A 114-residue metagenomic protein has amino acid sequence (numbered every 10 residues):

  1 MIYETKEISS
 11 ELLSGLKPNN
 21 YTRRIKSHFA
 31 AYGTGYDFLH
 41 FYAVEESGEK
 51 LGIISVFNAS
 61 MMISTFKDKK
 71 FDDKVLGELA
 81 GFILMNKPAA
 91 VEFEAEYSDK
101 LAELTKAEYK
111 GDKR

Functional and structural regions predicted by a protein language model:
M1-K26, K113: Short amphipathic alpha-helix that is part of the acyltransferase structural core
L13-K17, K26, A30, G77-A80 (+1 more regions): Generic detector of well-ordered alpha-helical segments enriched in charged/polar residues, highlighting helical
S14, Y32-T34, S47, L51 (+1 more regions): Feature targets compositionally biased, intrinsically disordered low-complexity regions with long contiguous runs
N20-F38: Active-site rim helix/loop that mediates acceptor-substrate recognition in acyltransferases
N20-R23, Y42-V44, K69-D72, A95: A short linear-motif detector with a strong N-terminal bias
A30-Y32, V56-A59: A conserved beta-strand-loop-helix scaffold within acyl/acetyltransferase catalytic domains
D37-F57: Conserved beta-hairpin
K50, N58-M61, T65-R114: Acyl-donor-binding surface of acyltransferase catalytic domains
